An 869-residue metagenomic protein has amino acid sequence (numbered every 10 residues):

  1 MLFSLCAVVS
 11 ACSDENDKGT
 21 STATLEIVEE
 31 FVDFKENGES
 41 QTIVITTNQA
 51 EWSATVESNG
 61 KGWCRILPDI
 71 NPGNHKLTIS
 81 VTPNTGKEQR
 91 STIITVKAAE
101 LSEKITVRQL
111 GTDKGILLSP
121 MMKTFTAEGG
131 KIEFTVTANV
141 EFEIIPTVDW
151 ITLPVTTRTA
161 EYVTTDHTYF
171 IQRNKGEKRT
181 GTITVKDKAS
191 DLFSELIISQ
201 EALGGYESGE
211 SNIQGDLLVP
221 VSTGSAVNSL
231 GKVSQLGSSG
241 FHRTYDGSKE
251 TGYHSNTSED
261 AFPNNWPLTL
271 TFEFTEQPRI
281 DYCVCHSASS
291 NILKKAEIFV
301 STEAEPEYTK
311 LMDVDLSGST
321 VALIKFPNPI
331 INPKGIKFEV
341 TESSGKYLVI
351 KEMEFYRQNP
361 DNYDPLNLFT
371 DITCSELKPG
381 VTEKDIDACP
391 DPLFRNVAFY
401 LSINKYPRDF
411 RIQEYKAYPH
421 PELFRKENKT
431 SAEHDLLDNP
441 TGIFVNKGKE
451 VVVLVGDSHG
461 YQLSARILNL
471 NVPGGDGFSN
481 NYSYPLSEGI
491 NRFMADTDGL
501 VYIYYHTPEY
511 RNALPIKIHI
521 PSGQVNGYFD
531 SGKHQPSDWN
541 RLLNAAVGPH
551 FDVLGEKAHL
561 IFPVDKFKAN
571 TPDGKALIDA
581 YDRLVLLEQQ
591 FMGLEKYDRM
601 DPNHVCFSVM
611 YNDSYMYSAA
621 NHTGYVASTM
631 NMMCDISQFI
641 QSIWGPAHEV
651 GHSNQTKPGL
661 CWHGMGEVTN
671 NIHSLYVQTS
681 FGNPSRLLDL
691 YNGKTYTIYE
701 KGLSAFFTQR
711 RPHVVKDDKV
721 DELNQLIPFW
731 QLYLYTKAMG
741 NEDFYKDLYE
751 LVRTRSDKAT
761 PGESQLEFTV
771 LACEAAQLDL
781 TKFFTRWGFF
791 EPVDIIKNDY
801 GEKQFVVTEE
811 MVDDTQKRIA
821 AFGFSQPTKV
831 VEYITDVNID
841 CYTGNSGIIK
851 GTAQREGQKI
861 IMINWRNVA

Functional and structural regions predicted by a protein language model:
S4-D33, A99-S119, A189-P220, R357-P360 (+1 more regions): Bacterial Sec-dependent N-terminal signal peptides
I27, V44, N48-T78, L117 (+1 more regions): Surface-exposed binding patches on compact interaction domains or structured appendages
L203-T275, A288-I292, N359-D371, T852 (+1 more regions): Disordered, acidic Ser/Thr/Pro-rich linker "stalks" and the adjacent N-terminal cap of the next globular domain
D246-Y308, T320-L368: Aromatic, loop-rich ligand-recognition surfaces of beta-strand-rich domains
Y363-L368, I372-K405, S764-V868: Beta/coil-rich, acidic/histidine-enriched accessory regions frequently appended to metallopeptidases
F369-G527, I863-A869: Beta-strand-enriched, solvent-exposed domains that form extended recognition/catalytic surfaces
W539-L542, P549-Y735, L748-L751: Catalytic cores of extracellular degradative/oxidative enzymes
I698-K797, K803-T808: Active-site-proximal alpha-helical
